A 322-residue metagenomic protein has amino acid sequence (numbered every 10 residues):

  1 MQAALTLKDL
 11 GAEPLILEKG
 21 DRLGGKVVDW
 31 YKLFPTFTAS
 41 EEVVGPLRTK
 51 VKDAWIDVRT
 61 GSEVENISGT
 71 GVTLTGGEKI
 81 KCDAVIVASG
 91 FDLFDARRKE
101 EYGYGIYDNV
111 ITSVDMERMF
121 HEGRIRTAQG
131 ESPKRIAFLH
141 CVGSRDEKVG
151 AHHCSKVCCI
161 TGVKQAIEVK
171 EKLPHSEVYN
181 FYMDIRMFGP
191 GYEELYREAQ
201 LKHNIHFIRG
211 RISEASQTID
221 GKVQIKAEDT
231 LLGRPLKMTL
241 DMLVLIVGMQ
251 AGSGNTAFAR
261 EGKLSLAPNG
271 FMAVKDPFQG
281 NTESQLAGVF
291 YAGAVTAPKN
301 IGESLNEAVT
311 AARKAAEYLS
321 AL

Functional and structural regions predicted by a protein language model:
M1-L322: Residues forming the flavin
